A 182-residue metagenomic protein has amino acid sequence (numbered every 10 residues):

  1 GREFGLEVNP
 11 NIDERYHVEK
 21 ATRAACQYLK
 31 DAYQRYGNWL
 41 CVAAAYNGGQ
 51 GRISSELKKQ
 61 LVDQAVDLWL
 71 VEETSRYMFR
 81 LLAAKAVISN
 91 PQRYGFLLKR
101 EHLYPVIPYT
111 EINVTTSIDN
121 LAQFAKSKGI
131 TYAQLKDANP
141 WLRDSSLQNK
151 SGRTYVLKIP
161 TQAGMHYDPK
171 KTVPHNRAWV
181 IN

Functional and structural regions predicted by a protein language model:
E3, E7-N11, R15-Q34, L40 (+1 more regions): Extracytoplasmic and endomembrane cell-envelope/extracellular-matrix remodeling and assembly machinery
